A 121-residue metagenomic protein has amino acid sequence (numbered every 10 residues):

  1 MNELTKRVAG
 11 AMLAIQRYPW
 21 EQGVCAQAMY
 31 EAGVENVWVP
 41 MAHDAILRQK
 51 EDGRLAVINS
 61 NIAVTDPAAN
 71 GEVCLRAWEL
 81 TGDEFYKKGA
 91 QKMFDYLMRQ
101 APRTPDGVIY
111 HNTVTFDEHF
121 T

Functional and structural regions predicted by a protein language model:
M1-T121: Glycan-recognition and catalytic cores of secretory/periplasmic carbohydrate-active enzymes
